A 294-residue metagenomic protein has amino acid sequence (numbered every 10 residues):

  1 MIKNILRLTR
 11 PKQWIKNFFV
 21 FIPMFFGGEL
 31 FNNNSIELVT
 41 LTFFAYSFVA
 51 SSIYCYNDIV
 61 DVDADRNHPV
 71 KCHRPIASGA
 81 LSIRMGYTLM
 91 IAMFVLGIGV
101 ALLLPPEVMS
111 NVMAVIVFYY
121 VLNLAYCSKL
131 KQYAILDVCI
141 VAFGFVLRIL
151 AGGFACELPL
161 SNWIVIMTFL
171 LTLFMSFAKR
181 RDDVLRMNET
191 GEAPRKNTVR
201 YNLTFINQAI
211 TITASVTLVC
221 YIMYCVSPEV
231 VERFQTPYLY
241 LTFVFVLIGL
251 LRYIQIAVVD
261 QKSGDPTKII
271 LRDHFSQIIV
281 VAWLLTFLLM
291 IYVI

Functional and structural regions predicted by a protein language model:
M1-P69, G79-T88, A92: Topogenic membrane-insertion module of multi-pass membrane proteins
I2-L6, S128, V146-I294: C-terminal membrane-associated helical module and adjoining short loops/tails
K16-E37, L130-L160: Long, highly hydrophobic alpha-helical transmembrane signal-anchor segments
F18-I22, T40-S51, T88-G99, L103 (+10 more regions): Generic alpha-helical transmembrane segments of integral inner-membrane proteins, especially permease/transport modules
F26-E37, P106, V226-E232, V293-I294: Short, hydrophobic transmembrane alpha-helix segments
V49-A77, L136, F177-L185, L251-R252: Acidic (Asp/Glu-rich) catalytic motifs at the cytosolic membrane interface
V62, N67-A114, N162-L173, Q208-L218 (+1 more regions): Multi-pass membrane catalytic core of lipid/isoprenoid biosynthesis enzymes
G86-C127, K131, L218-L247, L251: Transmembrane helix-loop-helix
